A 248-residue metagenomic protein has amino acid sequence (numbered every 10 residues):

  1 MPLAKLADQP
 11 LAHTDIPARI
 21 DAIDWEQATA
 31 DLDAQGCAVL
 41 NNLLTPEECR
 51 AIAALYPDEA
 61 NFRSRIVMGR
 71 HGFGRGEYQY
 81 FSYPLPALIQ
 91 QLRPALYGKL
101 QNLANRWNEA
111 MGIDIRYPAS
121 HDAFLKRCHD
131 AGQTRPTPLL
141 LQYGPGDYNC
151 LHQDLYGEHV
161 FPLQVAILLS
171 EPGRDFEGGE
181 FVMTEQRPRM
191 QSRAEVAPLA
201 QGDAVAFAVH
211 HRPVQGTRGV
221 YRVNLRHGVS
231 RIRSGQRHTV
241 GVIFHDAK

Functional and structural regions predicted by a protein language model:
M1-Q164, L168-K248: Fe(II)/2-oxoglutarate oxygenase catalytic core
